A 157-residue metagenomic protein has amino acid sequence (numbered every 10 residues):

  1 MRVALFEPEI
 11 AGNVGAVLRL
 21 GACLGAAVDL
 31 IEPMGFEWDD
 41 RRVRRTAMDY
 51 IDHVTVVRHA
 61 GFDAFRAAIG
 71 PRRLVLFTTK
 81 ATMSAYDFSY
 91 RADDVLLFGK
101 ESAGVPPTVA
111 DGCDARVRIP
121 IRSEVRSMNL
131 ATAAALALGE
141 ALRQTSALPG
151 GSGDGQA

Functional and structural regions predicted by a protein language model:
M1-A157: Post-transcriptional modification and biogenesis factors for structured RNAs of the translation apparatus
